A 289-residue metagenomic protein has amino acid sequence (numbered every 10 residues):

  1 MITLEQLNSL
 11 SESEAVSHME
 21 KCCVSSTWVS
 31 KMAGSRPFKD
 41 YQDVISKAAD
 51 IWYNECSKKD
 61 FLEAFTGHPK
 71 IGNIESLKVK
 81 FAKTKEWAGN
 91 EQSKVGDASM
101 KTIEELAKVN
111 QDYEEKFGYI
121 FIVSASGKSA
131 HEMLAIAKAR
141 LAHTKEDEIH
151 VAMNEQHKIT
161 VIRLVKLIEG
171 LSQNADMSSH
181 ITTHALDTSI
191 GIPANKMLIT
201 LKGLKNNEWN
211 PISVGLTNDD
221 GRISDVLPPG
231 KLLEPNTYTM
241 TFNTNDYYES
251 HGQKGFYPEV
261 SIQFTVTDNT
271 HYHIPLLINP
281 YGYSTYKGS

Functional and structural regions predicted by a protein language model:
M1-S11, S17, C22, T27-V109 (+2 more regions): Aromatic-anchored, charged helix-turn/loop surface patch used as a conserved interaction hotspot
M32, F121, I274: Residue-level signal for inorganic ion chemistry
Q92-L167: C-terminal non-catalytic interaction appendages of large macromolecular assemblies
L171-N195, G203, W209: Beta-strand-rich domain onsets/edges
Q173-N174, P235-S289: Feature of secretome-associated and extracellular-like proteins
L198-K202, T239: Beta-strand signatures of extracellular beta-sandwich domains
N207-V226: Short, acidic Ser/Thr/Gly-rich low-complexity loop/linker segments typical of extracellular and cell-surface proteins
S224-N236: Short Pro-Gly-centered beta-turn/loop motif in secreted/extracellular proteins
